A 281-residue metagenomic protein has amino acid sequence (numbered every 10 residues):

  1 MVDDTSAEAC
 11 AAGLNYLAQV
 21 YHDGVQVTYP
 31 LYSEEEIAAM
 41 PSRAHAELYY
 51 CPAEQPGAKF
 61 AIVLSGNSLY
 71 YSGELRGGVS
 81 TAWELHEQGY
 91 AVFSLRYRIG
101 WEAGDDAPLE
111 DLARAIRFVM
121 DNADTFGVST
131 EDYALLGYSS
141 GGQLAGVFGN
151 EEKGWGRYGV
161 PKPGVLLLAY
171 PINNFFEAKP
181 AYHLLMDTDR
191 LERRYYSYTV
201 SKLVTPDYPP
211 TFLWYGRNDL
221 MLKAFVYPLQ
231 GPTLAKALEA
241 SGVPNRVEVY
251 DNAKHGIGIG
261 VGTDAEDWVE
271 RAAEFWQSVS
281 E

Functional and structural regions predicted by a protein language model:
M1-P56, D105, E177: N-terminal cap/lid segment of alpha/beta-hydrolase-fold proteins
A46-G57, R117, D124-F126, S201-T205: Short beta-strand-to-loop junctions in surface cap/lid or active-site-entrance loops
A58-N67: Short beta-strand element of the alpha/beta-hydrolase
G73-G77, L95-T130, G260-A265: Catalytic nucleophile-loop/oxyanion-hole region of alpha/beta-hydrolase and closely related hydrolase-like folds
L75-F93: Short amphipathic alpha-helix adjacent to the substrate-entry channel of hydrolases
R114-L184, L191-Y196: Primarily recognizes the serine-hydrolase "nucleophile elbow" in alpha/beta-hydrolase and SGNH/GDSL folds
Y158-V165, P171-E177, E192-P232, K236 (+1 more regions): The feature captures the conserved acid-bearing segment of alpha/beta-hydrolase catalytic domains
P232-A235, E239-E281: C-terminal catalytic histidine-bearing segment of alpha/beta-hydrolase fold enzymes
